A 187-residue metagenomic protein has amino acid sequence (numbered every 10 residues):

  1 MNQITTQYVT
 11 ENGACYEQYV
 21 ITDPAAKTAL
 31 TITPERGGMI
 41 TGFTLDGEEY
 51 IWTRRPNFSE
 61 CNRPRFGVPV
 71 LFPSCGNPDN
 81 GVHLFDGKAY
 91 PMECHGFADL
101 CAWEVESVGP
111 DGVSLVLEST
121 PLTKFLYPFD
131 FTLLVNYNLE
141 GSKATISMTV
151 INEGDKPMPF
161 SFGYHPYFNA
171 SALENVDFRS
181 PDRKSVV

Functional and structural regions predicted by a protein language model:
M1-T145, T149, E153-F162, P166-V187: Surface-exposed acidic/polar loop and edge beta-strand patches at domain peripheries
